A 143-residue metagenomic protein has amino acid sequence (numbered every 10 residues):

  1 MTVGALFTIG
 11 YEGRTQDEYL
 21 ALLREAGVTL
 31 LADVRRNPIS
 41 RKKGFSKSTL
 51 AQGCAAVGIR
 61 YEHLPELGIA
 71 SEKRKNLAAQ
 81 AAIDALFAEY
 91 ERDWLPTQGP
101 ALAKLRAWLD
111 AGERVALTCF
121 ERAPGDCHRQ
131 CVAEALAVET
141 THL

Functional and structural regions predicted by a protein language model:
M1-L143: Residues lining hydrophobic/aromatic ligand-binding pockets adjacent to catalytic sites
